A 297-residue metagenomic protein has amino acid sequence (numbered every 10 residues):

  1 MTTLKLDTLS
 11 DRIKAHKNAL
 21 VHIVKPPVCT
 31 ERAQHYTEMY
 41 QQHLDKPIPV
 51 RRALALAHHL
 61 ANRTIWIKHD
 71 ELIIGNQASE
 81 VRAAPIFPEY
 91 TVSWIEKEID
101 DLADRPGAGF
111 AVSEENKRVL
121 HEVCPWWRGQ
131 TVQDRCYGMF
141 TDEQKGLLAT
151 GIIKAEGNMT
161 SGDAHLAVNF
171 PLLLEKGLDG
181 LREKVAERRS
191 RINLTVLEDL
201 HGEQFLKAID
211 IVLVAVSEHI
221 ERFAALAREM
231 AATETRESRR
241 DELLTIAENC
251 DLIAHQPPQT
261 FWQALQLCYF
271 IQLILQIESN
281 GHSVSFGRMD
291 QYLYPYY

Functional and structural regions predicted by a protein language model:
M1-N193: Long, non-catalytic protein-protein interaction scaffolds
L173, L178-Y297: Structured, charged N-terminal subsegments at the starts of enzyme catalytic cores and at intra-chain domain/subunit
